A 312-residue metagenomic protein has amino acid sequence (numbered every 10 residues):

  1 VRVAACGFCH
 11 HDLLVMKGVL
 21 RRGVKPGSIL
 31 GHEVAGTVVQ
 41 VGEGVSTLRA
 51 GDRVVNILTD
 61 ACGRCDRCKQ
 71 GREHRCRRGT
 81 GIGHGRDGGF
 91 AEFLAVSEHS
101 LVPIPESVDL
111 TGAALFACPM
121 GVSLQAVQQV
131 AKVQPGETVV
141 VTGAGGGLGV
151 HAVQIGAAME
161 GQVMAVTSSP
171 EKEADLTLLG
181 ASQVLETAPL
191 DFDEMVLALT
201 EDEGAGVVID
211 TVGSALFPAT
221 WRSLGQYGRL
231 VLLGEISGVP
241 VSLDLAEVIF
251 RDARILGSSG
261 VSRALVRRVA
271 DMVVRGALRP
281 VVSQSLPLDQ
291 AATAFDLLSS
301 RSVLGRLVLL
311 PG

Functional and structural regions predicted by a protein language model:
V1-G7, V19-K69, P105-S107: Glycine-rich beta-strand-centered segment in the early N-terminal region that forms part of a ligand/cofactor-binding
D60-G143: NAD(P)H dinucleotide-binding glycine-rich loop of Rossmann-like/cofactor-binding domains, especially the beta1-alpha1
V108-L190: Mid-domain Rossmann-like dinucleotide-binding core that forms the NAD(H)/NADP(H) cofactor-binding site
M164, A174-R254: Glycine-rich cofactor phosphate-binding loops and adjacent beta1-alpha1 units of small-molecule cofactor enzyme domains
P218, R263-G312: C-terminal hydrophobic helical "lid"/dimerization subdomain of Rossmann-like NAD(P)H-dependent oxidoreductases
G228-E235, S242-Q284: Rossmann-fold dehydrogenase core element
